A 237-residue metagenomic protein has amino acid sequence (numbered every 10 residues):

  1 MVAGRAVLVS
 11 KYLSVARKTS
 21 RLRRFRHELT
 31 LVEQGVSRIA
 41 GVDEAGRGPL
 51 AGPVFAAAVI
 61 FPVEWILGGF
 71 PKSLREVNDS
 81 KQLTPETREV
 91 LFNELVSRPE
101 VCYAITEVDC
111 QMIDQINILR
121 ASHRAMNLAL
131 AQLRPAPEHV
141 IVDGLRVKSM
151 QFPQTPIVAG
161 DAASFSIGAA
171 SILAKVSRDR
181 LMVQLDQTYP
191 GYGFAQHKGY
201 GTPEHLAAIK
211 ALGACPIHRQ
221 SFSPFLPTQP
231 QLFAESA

Functional and structural regions predicted by a protein language model:
M1-A237: RNase H-like, Mg2+-dependent phosphodiesterase core, and more generally RNA phosphate-backbone-engaging helix-loop
